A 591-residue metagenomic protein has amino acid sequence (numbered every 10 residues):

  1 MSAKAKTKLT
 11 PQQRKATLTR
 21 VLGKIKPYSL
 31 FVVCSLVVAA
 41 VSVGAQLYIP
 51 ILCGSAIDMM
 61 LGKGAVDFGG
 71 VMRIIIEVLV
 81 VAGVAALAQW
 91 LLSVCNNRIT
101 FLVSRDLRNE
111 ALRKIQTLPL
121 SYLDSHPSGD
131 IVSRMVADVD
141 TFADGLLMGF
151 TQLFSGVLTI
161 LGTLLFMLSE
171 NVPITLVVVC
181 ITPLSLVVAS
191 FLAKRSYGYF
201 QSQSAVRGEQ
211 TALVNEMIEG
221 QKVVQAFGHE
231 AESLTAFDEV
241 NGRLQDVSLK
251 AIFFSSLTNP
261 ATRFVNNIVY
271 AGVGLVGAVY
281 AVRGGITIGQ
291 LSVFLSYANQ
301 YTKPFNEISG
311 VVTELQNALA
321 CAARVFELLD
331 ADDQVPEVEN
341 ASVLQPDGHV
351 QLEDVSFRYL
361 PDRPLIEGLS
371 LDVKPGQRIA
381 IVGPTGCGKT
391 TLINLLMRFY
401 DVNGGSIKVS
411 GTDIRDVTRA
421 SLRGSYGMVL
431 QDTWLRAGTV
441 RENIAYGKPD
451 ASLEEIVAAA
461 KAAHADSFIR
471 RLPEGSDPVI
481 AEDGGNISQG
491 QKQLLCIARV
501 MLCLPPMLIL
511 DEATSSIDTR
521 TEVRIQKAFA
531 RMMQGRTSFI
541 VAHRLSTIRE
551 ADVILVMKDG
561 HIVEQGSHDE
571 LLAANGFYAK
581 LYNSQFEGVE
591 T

Functional and structural regions predicted by a protein language model:
S2-P11, F101, N109-S133, A137-V139 (+6 more regions): Short intracellular "coupling" helices and adjacent cytoplasmic loop segments at the cytosolic face of multi-pass
T17, I25-Y28, I57, L92 (+4 more regions): Juxtamembrane loop-to-helix connectors within ABC transporter transmembrane domains
P27, L120-S121, A137-L146, F150 (+8 more regions): An intracellular "coupling" helix at the cytosolic face of ABC transporter transmembrane type-1 domains
V32-L91, L168-P173, G284-I288: Transmembrane helix-loop-helix hairpins at lipid-water interfaces of multipass membrane proteins, especially the type-1
V41-A45, I49, L79, G83-T100 (+5 more regions): Hydrophobic alpha-helical membrane-associated segments
Y48-P50, G54, V81-L87, G149-A193 (+1 more regions): A hydrophobic transmembrane-helix motif
H229, F253, Y270, Q300-L328: Cytosolic ends of transmembrane helices, especially the final helix of ABC transmembrane type-1 domains
E337, V343-T591: ABC-type nucleotide-binding domain
